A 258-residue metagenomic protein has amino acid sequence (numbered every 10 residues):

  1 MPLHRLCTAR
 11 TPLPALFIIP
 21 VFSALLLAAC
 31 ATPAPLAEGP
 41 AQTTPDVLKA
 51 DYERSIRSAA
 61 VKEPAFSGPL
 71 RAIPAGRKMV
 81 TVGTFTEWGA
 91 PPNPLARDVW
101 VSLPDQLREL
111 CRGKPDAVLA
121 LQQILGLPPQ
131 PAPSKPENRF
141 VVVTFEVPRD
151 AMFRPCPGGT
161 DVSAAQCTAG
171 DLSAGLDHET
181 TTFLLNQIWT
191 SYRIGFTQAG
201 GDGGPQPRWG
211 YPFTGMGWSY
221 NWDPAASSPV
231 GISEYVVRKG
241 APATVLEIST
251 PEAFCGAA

Functional and structural regions predicted by a protein language model:
M1-P14: N-terminal secretory signal peptides that target proteins for export/translocation
L3, T84-F85, E146-P148: Structured loops at beta-to-helix junctions and adjacent beta-edge loops in soluble globular domains
S23-A24, I248: Residue-level signal for mature regions of secreted extracellular proteins and peptides
L26-A29: C-terminal motif of bacterial Sec signal peptides marking the signal peptidase cleavage site
A34-S102: ADP-ribose/NAD+-binding catalytic cleft of ART/PARP-like enzymes
L95, D105-S163: ADP-ribosyltransferase catalytic core
A164-A258: Active-site or metal-binding loop neighborhoods of secreted/extracellular toxin and effector enzymes
